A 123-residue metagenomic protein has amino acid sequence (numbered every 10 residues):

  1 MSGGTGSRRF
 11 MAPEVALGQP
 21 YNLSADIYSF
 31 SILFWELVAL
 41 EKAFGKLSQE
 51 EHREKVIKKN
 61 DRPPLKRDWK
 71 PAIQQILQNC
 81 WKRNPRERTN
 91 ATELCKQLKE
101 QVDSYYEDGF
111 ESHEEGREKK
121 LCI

Functional and structural regions predicted by a protein language model:
M1-E14: Conserved activation segment of eukaryotic-like protein kinases, specifically the C-terminal portion of the activation
G18-L23: Activation segment
D26: Conserved catalytic-loop aspartate of Hanks-type protein kinases
A39-A43: Structural helix C-cap motif within protein kinase domains
P63-Q74: Conserved C-lobe subsegment of the protein kinase catalytic domain corresponding to the C-terminal end
W81-E93: A conserved short helix/loop substructure at the end of the activation segment of eukaryotic-like protein kinase domains
E107-I123: Regulatory extensions appended to serine/threonine kinase catalytic cores
